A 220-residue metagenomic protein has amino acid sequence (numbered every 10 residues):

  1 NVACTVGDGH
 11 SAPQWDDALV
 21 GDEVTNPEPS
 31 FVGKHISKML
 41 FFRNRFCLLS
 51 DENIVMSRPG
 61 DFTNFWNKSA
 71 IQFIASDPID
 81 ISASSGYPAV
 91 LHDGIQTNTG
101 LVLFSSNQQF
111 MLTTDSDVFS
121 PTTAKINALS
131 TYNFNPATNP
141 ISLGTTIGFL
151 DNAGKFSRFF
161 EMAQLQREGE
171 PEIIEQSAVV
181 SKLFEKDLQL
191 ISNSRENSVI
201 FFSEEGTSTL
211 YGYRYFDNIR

Functional and structural regions predicted by a protein language model:
N1-A3, G33-K34: Surface-exposed receptor/substrate recognition regions of extracellular proteins
V2-P27, L49-S76, L112-S120: Beta-propeller domains
V20-F31, K38, R45, G148-F159 (+1 more regions): Elongated fiber/stalk and passenger scaffolds
P27-E52, P88-Q96: Beta-strand-rich domains and repeat architectures in extracellular enzymes and scaffolds, especially beta-propellers
G33-K34, K38, A70-I71, S76-D77 (+1 more regions): Solvent-exposed, charged interface segments at domain starts and junctions
N53, G60, S82-R220: Beta-sheet-dominated scaffold domains
